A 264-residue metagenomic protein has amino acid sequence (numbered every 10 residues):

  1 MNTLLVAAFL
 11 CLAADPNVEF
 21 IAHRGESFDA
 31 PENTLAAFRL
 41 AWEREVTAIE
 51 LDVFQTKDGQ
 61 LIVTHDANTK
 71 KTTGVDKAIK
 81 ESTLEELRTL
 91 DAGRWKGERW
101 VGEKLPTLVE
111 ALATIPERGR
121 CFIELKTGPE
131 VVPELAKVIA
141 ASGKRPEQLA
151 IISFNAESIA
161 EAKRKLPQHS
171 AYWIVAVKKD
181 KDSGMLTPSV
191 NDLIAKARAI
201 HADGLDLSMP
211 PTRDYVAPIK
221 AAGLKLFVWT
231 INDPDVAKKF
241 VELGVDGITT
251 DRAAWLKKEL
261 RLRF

Functional and structural regions predicted by a protein language model:
N2-L12: Sec-dependent N-terminal signal peptides
C11-F264: Phosphate-group recognition and catalysis centered on beta-loop-alpha active-site segments
